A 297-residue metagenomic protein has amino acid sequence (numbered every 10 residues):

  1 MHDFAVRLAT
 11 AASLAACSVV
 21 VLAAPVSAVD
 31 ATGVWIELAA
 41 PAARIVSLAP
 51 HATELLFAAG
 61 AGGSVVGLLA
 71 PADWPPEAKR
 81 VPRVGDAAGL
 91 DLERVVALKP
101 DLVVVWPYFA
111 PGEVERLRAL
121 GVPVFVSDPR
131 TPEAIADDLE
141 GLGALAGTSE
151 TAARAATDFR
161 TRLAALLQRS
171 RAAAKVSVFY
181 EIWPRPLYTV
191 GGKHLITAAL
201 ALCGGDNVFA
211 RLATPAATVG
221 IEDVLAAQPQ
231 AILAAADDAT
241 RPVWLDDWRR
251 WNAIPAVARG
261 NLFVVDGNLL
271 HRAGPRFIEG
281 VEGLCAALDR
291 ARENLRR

Functional and structural regions predicted by a protein language model:
A9-V21: Bacterial N-terminal signal peptides
V21-A28: Boundary at the C-terminal end of the N-terminal hydrophobic targeting segment
A28, W35, D101-L102, P107 (+3 more regions): Extracytoplasmic substrate-binding proteins
A31-G33, V84-E93, L212-I221: Short helix-initiation/N-cap motifs at beta->coil->alpha
R44-F109, E113, V208, A236: A short, structured surface patch at a secondary-structure boundary
L90-K99, L120, V219-Q228: Short helices/loops that flank or line small-molecule/ion binding pockets
F109-A119, A231-W248: A ligand-binding cleft/hinge motif common to bilobed small-molecule-binding domains
K193-A216, A236, N261-V264: His/Asp/Glu-enriched short active-site or ligand-binding loop at hydrolase and phosphoryl-transfer sites
